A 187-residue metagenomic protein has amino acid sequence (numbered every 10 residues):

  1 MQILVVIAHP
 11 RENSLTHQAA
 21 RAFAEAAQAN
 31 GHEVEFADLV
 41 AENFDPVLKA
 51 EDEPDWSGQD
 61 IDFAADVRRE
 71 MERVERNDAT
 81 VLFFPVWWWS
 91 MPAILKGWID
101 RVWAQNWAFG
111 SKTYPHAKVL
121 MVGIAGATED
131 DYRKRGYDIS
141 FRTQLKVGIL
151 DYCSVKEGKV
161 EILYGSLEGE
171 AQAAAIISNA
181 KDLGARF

Functional and structural regions predicted by a protein language model:
M1-W107, E170-F187: N-terminal beta1-alpha1-beta2 submodule of the flavodoxin-like/Rossmannoid cofactor-binding fold
L4, K118-M121: Catalytic His-Asp charge-relay segment
A29, D131-F187: Glycine-rich phosphate/pyrophosphate-binding loop and the adjoining helix
S90-M91, T128-D131: Short, solvent-exposed loop/turn segments at secondary-structure junctions
W98, V122-I124: Generic beta-sheet signal
W103-Q105, A125-T128: Short, charged/polar surface micro-motifs in flexible loops or helix N-caps
S111-H116: Short, conserved loop/helix-junction motifs that constitute active-site signature segments in enzyme catalytic cores
A117-K118, V155: Short glycine-/polar-rich loops that comprise or flank the Walker A/P-loop and associated switch/sensor motifs
